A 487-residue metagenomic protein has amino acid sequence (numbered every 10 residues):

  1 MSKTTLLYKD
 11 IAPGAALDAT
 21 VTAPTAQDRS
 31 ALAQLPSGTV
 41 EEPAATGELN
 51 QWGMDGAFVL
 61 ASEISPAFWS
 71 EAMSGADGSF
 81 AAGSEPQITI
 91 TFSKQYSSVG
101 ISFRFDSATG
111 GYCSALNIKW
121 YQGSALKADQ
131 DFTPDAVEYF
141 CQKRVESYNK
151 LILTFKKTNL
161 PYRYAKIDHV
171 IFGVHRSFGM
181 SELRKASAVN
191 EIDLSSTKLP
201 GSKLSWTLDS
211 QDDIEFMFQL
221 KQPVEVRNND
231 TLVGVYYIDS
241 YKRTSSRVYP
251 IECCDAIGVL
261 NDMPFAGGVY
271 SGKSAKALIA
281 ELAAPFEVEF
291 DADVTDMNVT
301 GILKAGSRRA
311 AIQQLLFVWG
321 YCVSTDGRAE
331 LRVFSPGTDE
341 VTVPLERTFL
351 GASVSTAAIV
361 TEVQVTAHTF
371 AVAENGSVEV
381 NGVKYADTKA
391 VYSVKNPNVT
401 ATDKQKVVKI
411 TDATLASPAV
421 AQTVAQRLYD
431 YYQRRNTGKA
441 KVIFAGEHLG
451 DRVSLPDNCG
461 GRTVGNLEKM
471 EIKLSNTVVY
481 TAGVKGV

Functional and structural regions predicted by a protein language model:
M1, S205-W206, C253, A266-E289 (+4 more regions): Amphipathic, non-transmembrane alpha-helical segments in extracytoplasmic/periplasmic proteins
M1-G268, F317-G320, R435, K441: Assembly/oligomerization scaffold segments
M1-S65, T91-K94, G111, Q142-K156 (+4 more regions): Acidic, small/polar-enriched beta strand-loop surface segments
D135, Y139-K150, V259-E281, F290-Q314 (+2 more regions): Short acidic/polar beta-strand-loop edge motifs in secreted extracellular and Gram-negative envelope-associated
L220-Q222, A266-G272, R347-G351, A482-K485: Short intrinsically disordered coil segments
L232-S240, A266-K273, Q405-T411, Q422-V424: Short, mixed-charge, low-aromatic patches
D239-D255, K469-G486: Short, solvent-exposed secondary-structure boundary/capping segments
Y241, A256, G306, R328-E330 (+1 more regions): An acidic- and aromatic-residue-enriched active-site/binding cleft used to recognize and process polar
